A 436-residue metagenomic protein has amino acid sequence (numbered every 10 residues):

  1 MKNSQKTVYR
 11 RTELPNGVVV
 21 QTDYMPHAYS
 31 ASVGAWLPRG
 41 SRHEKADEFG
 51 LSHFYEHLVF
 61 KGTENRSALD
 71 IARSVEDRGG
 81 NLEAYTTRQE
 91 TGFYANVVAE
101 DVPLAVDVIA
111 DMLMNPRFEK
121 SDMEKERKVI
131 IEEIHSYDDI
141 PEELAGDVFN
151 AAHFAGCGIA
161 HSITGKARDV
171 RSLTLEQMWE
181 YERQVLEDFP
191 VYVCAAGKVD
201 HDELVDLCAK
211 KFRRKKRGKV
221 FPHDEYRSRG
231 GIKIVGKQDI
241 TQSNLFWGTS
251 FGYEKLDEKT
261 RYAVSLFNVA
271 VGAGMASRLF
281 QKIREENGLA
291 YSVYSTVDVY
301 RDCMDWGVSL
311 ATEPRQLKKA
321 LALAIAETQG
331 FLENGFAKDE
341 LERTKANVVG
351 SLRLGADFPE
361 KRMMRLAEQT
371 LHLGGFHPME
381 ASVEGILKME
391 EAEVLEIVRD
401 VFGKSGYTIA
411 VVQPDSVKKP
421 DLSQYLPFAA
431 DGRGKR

Functional and structural regions predicted by a protein language model:
M1-S30: N- or domain-start disorder-to-order transition segments that initiate the globular core
E13, Y24, A68-K219, I234 (+2 more regions): Charge-rich, well-structured scaffold segments of protease-associated domains
V18, A31-V33, T91, S243-L245 (+2 more regions): Change "...and in nucleic-acid phosphodiester-cleaving endonucleases..." to "...and in nucleic-acid processing enzymes
A28-S30, R88, D188, I240-N244 (+2 more regions): Short, solvent-exposed loop/turn segments at the edges of secondary structure
S32-N96, A273-L289, Y300: M16/MPP (pitrilysin/insulinase) zinc-metallopeptidase core fold and M16-derived inactive scaffolds
G34-W36, G218-R278, A430-R436: His/Glu-based metal-binding/catalytic segments typifying zinc-dependent metallopeptidases
K45, D139-L144, L256-Y262: Structural motif
E48, V102, V106, T260-V264 (+4 more regions): Short, charged, low-complexity patches
